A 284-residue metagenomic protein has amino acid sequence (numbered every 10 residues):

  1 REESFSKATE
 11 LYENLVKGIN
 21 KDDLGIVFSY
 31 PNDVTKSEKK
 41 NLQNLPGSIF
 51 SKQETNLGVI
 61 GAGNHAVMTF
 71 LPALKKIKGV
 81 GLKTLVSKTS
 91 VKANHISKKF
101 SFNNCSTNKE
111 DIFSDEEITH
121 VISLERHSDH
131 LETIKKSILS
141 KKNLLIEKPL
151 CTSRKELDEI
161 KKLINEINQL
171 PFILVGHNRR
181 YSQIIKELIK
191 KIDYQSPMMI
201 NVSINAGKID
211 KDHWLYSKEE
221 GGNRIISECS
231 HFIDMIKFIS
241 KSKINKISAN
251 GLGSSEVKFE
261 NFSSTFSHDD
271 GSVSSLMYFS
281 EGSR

Functional and structural regions predicted by a protein language model:
R1-T9, G81-T84: Glycine- and charged-residue-rich phosphate/anionic-cofactor binding loop of Rossmann-like
E13-N32, K36-L42, S227, I233-R284: Contiguous beta-strand/loop segments that form the cofactor/metal-binding neighborhood of enzyme cores
G25, H120-L124, I173: Periplasmic-binding protein-like
S37-F100: N-terminal Rossmann-like dinucleotide-binding module
F102-K109: Conserved SAM-binding strand-loop segment of SAM-dependent methyltransferases
D111-L131, L145: Rossmann-like NAD(P)-binding element
L131-H177: Beta-strand-loop-alpha-helix segment that lines the small-molecule cofactor/substrate pocket of alpha/beta enzymes
R179-N250, S255: Predominantly a Rossmann-like dinucleotide-binding segment in NAD(P)-dependent oxidoreductases
